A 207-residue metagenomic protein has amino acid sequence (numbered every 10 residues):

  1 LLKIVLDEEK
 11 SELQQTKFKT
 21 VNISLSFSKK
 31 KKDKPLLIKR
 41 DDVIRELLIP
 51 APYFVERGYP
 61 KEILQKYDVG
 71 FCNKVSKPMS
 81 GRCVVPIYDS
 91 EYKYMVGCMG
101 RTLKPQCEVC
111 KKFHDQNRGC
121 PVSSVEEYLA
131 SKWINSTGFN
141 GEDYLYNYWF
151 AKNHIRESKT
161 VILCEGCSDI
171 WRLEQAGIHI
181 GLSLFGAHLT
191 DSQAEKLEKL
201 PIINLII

Functional and structural regions predicted by a protein language model:
L1-R82, Y92-S136, S192: Non-catalytic accessory segments of DNA primases and related replication-initiation nucleases
V75-I203: Phosphate-handling DNA/RNA-contact segment within nucleic-acid enzymes
